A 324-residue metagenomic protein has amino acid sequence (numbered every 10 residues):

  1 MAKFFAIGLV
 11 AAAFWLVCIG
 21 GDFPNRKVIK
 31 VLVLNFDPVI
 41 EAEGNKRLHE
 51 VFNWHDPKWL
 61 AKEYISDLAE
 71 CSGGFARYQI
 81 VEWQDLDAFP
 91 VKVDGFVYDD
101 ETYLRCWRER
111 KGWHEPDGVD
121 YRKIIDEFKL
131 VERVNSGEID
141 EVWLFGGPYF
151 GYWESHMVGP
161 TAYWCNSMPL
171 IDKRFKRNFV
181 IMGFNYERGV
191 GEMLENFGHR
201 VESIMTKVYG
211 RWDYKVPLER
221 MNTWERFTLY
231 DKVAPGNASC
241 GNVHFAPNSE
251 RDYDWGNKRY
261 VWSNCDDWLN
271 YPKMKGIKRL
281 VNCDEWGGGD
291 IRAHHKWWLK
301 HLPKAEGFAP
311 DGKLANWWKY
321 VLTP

Functional and structural regions predicted by a protein language model:
M1-F4: Positively charged n-region of N-terminal signal peptides that target proteins for export
L9-P24: Bacterial Sec-dependent signal peptides at the C-terminal "C-region" and cleavage site
D22-E132, P148-E154: Propeptide-to-catalytic entry region of secreted or membrane-anchored zinc metalloproteases
D22-V51, Y209-P324: Replace "(M1/M4/M9/M12/WLM)" with "(e.g., M1/M4/M8/M9/M12/M26/WLM)" and add "not limited to" to clarify scope
L32-V33, E141-F145, V180: Structural recognition of the beta-strand scaffold that forms the well-ordered cores of secreted hydrolase catalytic
K129-L170: Auxiliary, metal-adjacent structural segments of Zn-dependent hydrolase domains
N166-Y186, W297: Flexible, surface-exposed loop/gating regions in the mature catalytic domains of secreted/periplasmic hydrolases
E187-V208: Active-site recognition of the HExxH zinc-binding catalytic motif
